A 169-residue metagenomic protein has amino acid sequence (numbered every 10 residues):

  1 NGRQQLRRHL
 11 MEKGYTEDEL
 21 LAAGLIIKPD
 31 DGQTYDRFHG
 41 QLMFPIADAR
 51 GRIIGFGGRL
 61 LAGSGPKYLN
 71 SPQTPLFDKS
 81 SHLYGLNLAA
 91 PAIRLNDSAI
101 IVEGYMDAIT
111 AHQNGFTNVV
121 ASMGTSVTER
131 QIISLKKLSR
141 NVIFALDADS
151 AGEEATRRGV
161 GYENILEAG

Functional and structural regions predicted by a protein language model:
R3-L138, V142, A155-T156: Phosphate-handling DNA/RNA-contact segment within nucleic-acid enzymes
G124, D147-A148: Structured loop/turn residues at secondary-structure junctions
V142, A148-G169: Phosphate/diphosphate-binding loops
